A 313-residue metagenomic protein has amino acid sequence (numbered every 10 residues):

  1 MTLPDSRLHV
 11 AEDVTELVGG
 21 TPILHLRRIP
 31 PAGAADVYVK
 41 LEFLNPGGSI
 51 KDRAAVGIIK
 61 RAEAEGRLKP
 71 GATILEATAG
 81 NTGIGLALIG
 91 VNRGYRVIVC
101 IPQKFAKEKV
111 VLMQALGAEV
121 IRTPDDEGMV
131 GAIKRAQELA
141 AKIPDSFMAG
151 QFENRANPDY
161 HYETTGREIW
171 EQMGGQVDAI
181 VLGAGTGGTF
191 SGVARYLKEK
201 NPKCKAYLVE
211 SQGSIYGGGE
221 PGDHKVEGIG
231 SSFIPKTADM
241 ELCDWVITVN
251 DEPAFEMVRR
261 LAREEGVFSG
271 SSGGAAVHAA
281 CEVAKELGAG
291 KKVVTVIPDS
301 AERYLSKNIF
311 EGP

Functional and structural regions predicted by a protein language model:
M1-P313: PLP-dependent amino-acid enzyme catalytic core
